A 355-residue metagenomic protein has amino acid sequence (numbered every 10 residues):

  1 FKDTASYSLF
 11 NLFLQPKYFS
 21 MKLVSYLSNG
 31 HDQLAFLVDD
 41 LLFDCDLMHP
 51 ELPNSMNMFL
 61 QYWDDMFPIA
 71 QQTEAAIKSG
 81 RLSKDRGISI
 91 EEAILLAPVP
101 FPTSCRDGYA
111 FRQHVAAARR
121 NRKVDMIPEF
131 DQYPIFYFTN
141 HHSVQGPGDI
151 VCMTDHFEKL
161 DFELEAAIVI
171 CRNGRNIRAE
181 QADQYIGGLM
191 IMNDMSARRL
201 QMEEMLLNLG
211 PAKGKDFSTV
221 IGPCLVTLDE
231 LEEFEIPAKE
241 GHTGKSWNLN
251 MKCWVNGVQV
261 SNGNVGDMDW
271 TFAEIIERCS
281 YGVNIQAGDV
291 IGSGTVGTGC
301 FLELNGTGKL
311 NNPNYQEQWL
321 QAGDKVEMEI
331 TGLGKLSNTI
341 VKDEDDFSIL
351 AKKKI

Functional and structural regions predicted by a protein language model:
F1-S20: Short, Lys/Arg-enriched N-terminal segments with co-localized hydrophobic residues within the first ~10-30 amino acids
S20-I135, H141, E344-I355: N-terminal non-catalytic cap/leader segment that marks the start of a structured domain
M21, S25-P50, D155, E204 (+7 more regions): Charged, cofactor-coupling segments
K84-P100, L206, E274-Q286: Short, hydrophobic/aliphatic alpha-helical segments
V99-I276, E317-Q321, E344-I355: Glycine-enriched loop-and-adjacent helix/strand subsegments that border the catalytic/binding cleft of enzyme cores
A287-G288, G323: Loop/turn positions that initiate beta-strands
I291-G292, V326: Generic structural signal for buried aliphatic residues
